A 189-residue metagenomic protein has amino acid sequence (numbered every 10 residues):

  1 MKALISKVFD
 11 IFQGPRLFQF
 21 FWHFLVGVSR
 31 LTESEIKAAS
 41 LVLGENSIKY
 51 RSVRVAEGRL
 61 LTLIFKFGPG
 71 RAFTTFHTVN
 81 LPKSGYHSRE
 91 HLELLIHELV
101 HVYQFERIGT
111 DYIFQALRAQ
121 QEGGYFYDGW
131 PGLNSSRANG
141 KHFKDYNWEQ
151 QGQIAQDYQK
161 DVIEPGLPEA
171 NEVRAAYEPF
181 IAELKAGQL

Functional and structural regions predicted by a protein language model:
M1-I64, P69, G85: Hydrophobic or amphipathic, alpha-helical segments that drive membrane association/targeting
I5-S6, H97, A170, E178: Low-complexity, intrinsically disordered short peptide segments enriched in small/polar/basic residues
G14, Q19, S29-L41, N46-Y50 (+1 more regions): Metalloprotease/metallohydrolase-associated module, dominated by Zn2+-dependent proteases
A39, H77, L95-H97, H101 (+1 more regions): Generic structural signal for small/hydrophobic residues in well-ordered secondary structure, especially within
A56-T62, V79, G85-H87, V100 (+2 more regions): Short, solvent-exposed loop/turn segments at secondary-structure junctions
I64-I96, N139-K144: Short pre-active-site segment immediately N-terminal to the catalytic Zn-binding motif
L99-L117: Catalytic Zn2+-binding segment of zinc metalloproteases
